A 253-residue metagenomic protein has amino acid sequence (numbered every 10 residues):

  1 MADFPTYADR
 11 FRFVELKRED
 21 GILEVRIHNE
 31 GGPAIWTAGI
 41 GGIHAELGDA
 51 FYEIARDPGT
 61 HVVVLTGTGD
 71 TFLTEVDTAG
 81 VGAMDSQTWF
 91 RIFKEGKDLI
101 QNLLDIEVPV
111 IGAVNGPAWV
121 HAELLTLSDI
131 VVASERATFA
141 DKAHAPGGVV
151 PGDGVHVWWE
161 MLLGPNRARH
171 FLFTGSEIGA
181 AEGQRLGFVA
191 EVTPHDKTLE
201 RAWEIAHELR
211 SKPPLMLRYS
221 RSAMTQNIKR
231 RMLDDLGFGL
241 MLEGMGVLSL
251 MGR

Functional and structural regions predicted by a protein language model:
M1-T66: Conserved CoA-thioester-binding segment of acyl-CoA-metabolizing enzymes
V25, L65, L124-T126, G183 (+1 more regions): Hydrophobic/aromatic residues within transmembrane alpha-helices of multi-pass small-molecule transporters
G31, G39-G41, G59, T66-D98 (+1 more regions): Glycine- (often His-adjacent) and acidic-residue-rich active-site loop that binds/positions the CoA thioester
L99, L103, A118-F171, I205: CoA-thioester-processing core
V110, P117, V131-V132, V192: Short, well-ordered beta-strand core segments
A113-A118, L172-S176: Glycine-rich beta-to-alpha transition loops that act as phosphate-gripper elements at the mouths of alpha/beta enzyme
D129-I130, H170, T174-S176, E182 (+2 more regions): Well-ordered beta-strand positions
V132-A137, V189-L236: C-terminal long alpha-helix characteristic of the crotonase
